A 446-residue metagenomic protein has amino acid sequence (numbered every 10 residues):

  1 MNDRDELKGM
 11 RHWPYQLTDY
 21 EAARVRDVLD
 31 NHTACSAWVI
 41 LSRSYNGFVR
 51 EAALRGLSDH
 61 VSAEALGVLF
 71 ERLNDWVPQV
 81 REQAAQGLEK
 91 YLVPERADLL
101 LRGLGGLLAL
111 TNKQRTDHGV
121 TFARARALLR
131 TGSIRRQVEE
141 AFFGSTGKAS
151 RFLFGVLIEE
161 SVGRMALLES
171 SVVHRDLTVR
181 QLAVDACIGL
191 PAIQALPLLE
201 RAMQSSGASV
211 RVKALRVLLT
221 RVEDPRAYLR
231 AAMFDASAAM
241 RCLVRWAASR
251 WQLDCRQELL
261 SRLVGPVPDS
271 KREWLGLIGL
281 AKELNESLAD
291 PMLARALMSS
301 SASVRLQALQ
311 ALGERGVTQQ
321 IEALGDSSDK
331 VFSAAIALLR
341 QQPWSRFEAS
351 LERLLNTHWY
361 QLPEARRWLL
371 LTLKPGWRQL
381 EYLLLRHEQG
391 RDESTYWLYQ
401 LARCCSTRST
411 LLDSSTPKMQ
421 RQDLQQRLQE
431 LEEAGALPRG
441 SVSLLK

Functional and structural regions predicted by a protein language model:
M1-L41: Membrane topogenic helices and adjacent juxtamembrane segments
H12-L29, E51-H60, E71, E82-P94 (+16 more regions): Structural detector for internal amphipathic alpha-helices that build alpha-solenoid repeat scaffolds
N31-I40, S62-N74, P94-A109, T131-A141 (+9 more regions): Amphipathic alpha-helical scaffolding segments comprising HEAT/armadillo-like alpha-solenoid repeats
W38-S58: Asp/Glu-centered strand-loop micro-motifs enriched in Gly/Pro and often flanked by an aromatic residue
R43, G47-F48, A63, P78-Q79 (+9 more regions): Alpha-helix N-cap/helix-start positions at coil->helix boundaries
A109-T116: Acidic, serine/threonine- and proline-enriched intrinsically disordered linkers and terminal tails in large eukaryotic
L383, G390-M419: C-terminal structured domain segments
R408-K446: Eukaryotic acidic, Ser/Thr-rich intrinsically disordered low-complexity regions
